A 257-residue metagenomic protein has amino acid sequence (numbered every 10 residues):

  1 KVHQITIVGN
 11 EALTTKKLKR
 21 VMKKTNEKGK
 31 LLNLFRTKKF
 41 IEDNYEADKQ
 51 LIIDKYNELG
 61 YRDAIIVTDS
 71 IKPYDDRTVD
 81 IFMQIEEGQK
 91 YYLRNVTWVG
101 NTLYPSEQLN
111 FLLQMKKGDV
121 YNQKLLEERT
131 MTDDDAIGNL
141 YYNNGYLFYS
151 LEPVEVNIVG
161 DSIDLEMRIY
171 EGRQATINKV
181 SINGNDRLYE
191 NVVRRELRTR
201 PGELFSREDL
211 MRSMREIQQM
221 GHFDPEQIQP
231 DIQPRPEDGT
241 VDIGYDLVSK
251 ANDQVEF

Functional and structural regions predicted by a protein language model:
K1-F257: Periplasmic polypeptide-binding modules associated with outer-membrane biogenesis and secretion
